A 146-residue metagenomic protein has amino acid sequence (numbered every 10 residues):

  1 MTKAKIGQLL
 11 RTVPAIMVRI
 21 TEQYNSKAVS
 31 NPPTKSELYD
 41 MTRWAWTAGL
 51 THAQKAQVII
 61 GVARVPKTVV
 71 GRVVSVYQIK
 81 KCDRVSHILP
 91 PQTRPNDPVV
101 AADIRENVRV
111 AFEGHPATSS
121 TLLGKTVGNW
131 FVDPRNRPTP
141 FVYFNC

Functional and structural regions predicted by a protein language model:
M1-I20: Surface-exposed beta-loop interaction hotspot
T12, R19-C146: Structured alpha/beta reader/binder surfaces that contact nucleic acids or chromatin modification marks
